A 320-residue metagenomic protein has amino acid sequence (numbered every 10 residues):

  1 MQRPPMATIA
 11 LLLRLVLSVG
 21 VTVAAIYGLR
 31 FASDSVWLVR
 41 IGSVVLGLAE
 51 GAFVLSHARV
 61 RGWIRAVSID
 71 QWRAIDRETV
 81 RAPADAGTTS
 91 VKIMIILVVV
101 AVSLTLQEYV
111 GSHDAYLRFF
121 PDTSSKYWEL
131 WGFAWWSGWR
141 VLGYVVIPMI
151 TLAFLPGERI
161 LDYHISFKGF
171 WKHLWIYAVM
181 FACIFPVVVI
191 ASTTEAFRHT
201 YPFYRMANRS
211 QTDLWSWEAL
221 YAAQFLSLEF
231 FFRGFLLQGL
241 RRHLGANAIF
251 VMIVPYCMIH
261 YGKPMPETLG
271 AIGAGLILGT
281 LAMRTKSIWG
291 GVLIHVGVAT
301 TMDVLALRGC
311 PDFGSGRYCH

Functional and structural regions predicted by a protein language model:
R3-L15, V67-V102, T123-G138, E158-V187: Interfacial transmembrane-helix boundary/kink motif in multi-pass membrane proteins
L12, V16, M94-V98, H173-A178 (+4 more regions): Hydrophobic alpha-helical transmembrane segments
V19-L29, A101-Y109, T123-S125, A182-A191 (+2 more regions): Aromatic-anchored segments of alpha-helical transmembrane domains
S33-F53, T88-L155: Alpha-helical transmembrane segments in multi-pass membrane proteins
G42-L48, G138-I147, Q211-W215, A219 (+4 more regions): Membrane-embedded alpha-helical segments of multi-pass membrane proteins, especially the transmembrane helices
H113-V141, A153-Q224, R242, D312-H320: Juxtamembrane helix-loop-helix connectors linking adjacent transmembrane helices in multi-pass membrane enzymes
S166, S227-V251, T280-S287: Membrane-interface helix/loop boundary segments of multi-pass membrane proteins
I249-I253, C257-I259, M265-H320: Functionally important transmembrane alpha-helices
